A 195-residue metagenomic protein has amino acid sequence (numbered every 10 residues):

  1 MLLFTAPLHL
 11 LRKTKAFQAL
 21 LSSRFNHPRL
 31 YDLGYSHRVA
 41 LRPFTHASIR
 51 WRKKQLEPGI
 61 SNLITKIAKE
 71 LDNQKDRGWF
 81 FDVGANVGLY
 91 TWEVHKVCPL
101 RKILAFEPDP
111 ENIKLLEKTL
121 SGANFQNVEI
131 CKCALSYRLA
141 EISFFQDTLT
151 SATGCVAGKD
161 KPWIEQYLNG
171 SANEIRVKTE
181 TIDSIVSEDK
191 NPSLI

Functional and structural regions predicted by a protein language model:
M1-T119, A123-Q126, Q166-R176, S184-S193: S-adenosyl-L-methionine
E117-E180: S-adenosyl-L-methionine
